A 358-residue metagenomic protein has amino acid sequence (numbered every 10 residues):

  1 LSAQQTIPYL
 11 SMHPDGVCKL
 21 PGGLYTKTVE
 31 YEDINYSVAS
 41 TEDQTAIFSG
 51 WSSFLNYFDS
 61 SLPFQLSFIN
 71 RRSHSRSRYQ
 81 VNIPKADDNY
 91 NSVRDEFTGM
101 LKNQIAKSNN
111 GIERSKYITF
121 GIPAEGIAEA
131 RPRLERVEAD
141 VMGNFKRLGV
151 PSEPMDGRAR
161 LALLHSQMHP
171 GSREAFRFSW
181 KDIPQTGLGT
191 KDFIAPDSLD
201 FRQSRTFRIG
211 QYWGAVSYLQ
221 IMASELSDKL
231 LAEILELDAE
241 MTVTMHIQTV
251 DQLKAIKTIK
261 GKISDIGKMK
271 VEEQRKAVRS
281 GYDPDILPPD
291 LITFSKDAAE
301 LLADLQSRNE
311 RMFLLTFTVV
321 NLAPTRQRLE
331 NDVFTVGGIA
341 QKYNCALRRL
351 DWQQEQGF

Functional and structural regions predicted by a protein language model:
L1-F358: Extended, folded cores of ATP/NTP-driven motor/assembly subunits in large transport and secretion machines
